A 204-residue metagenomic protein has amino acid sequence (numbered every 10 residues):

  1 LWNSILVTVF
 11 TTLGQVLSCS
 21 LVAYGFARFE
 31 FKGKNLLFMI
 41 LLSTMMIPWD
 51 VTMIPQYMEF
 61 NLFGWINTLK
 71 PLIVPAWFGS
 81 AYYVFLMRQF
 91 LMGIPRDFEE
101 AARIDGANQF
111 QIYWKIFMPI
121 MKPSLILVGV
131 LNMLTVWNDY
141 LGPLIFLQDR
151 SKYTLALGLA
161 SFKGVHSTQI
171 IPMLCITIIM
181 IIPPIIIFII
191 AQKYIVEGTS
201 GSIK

Functional and structural regions predicted by a protein language model:
L1-K204: A structural signal for multi-pass alpha-helical bundles of membrane permease subunits that mediate small-molecule
